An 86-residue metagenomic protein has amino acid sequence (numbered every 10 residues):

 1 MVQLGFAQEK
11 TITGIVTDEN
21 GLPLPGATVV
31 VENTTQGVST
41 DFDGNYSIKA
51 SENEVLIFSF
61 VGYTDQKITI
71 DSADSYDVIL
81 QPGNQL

Functional and structural regions predicted by a protein language model:
M1: Arg/Lys-rich low-complexity patches in intrinsically disordered regions that function as generic
L4-L86: Periplasm-facing N-terminal accessory domains of Gram-negative outer-membrane beta-barrel systems
